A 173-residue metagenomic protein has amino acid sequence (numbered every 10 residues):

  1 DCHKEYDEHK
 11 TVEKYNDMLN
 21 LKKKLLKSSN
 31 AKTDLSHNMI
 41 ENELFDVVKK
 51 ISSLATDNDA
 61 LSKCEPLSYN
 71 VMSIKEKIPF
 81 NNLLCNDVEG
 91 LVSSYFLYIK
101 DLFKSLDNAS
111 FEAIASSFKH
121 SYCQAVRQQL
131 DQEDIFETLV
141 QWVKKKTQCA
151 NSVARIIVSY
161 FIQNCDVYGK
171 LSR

Functional and structural regions predicted by a protein language model:
D1: Short HxH-centered metal-ligating active-site micro-motif
K4-D46: Polybasic, low-complexity binding patches
H9-V12, K49-D59, K145-N151, Y168-R173: Hydrophobic transmembrane alpha-helix bundles
N30-T33, S52, T56-D59, D107 (+2 more regions): Residue-level signal for secondary-structure boundary elements
S36-P79: Short flanking/linker segments adjacent to small metal-binding domains or redox-active Cys/His motifs
C64-R173: C-terminal, charged low-complexity interaction regions
